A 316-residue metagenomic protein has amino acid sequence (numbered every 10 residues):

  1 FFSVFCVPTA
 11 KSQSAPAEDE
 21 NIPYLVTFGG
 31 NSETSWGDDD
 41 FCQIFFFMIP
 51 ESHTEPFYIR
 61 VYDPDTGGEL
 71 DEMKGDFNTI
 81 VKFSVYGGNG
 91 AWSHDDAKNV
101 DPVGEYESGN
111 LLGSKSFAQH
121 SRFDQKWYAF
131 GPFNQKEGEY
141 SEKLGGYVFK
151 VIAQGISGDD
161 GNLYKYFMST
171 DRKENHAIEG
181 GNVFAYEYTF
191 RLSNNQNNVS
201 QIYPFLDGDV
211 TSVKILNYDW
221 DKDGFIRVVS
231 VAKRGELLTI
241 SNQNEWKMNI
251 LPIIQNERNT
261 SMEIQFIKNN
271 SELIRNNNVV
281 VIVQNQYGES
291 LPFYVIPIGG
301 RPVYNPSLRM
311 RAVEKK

Functional and structural regions predicted by a protein language model:
F1-S14: Bacterial Sec-dependent N-terminal signal peptides
Q13-G37: N-terminal leader/pro-regions and domain N-caps
Q13-N21, F45, G67, M73-W92 (+2 more regions): C-terminal edge strands of extracellular/lumenal beta-sandwich accessory domains
N31-C42, T189-N194: Extracellular beta-rich ligand/substrate-recognition surface
N31-S35, K98-L144, T239-M262: Extended, solvent-exposed segments with strong compositional bias
D40-C42, P50-Y58, L206-S212: Extended extracellular/luminal ectodomain segments enriched in beta-structured repeat modules
V61-T66: Generic short beta-strand segments
Y188-V199, I240-N276: Alpha-helical transmembrane segments forming the membrane-embedded cores of inner-membrane proteins across
